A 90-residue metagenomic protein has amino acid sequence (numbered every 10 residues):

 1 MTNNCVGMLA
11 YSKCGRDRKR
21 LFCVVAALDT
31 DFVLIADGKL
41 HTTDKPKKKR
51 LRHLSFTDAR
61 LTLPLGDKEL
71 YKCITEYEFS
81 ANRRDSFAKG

Functional and structural regions predicted by a protein language model:
M1-V6, K13, C23-G90: Ferredoxin-like alpha/beta domains used as RNA- or RNAP-binding modules
G15-R18: Short, charged beta-turn/beta-strand-edge "cap" motif at the junction between a beta-strand and an adjacent loop
